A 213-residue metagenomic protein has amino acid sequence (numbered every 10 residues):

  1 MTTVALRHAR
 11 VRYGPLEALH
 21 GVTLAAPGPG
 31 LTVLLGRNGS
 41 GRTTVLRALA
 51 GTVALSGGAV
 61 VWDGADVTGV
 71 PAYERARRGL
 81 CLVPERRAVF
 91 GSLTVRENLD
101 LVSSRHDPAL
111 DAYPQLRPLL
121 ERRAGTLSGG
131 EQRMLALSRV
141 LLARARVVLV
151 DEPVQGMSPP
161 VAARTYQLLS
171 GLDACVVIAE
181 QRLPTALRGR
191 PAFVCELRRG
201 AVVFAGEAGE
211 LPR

Functional and structural regions predicted by a protein language model:
L35-R37: The feature captures the beta-strand-to-loop junction immediately N-terminal to the Walker
A50: Helix-to-loop junction immediately C-terminal to a conserved catalytic motif
L55-D66, R78, H106-D111: Conserved ABC transporter NBD signature motif
D66-R86, L211-P212: ABC ATPase NBD coupling module
R123-L127, E131: Conserved ABC ATPase signature
V140-L141: ABC ATPase C-loop
E152-P153: Walker B catalytic motif
